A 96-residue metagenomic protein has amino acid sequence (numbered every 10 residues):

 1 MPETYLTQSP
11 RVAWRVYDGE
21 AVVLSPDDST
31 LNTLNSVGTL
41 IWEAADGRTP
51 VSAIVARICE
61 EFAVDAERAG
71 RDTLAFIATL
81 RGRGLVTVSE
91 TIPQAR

Functional and structural regions predicted by a protein language model:
M1-P10, R57, R81: Eukaryotic partner-binding/assembly regions in large regulatory complexes
T4-S9, D18, T91-R96: Short, cationic-aromatic polyanion-contact patches
T7, V16-G19, V64, A78: Intrinsically disordered, low-complexity regions enriched in small/polar residues
A13: Short, surface-exposed charged micro-motifs
Y17-T30: Short, Lys/Arg-enriched N-terminal segment that forms or immediately precedes the first helix of a structured domain
D27-R96: Long, charge-rich, low-complexity alpha-helical segments
